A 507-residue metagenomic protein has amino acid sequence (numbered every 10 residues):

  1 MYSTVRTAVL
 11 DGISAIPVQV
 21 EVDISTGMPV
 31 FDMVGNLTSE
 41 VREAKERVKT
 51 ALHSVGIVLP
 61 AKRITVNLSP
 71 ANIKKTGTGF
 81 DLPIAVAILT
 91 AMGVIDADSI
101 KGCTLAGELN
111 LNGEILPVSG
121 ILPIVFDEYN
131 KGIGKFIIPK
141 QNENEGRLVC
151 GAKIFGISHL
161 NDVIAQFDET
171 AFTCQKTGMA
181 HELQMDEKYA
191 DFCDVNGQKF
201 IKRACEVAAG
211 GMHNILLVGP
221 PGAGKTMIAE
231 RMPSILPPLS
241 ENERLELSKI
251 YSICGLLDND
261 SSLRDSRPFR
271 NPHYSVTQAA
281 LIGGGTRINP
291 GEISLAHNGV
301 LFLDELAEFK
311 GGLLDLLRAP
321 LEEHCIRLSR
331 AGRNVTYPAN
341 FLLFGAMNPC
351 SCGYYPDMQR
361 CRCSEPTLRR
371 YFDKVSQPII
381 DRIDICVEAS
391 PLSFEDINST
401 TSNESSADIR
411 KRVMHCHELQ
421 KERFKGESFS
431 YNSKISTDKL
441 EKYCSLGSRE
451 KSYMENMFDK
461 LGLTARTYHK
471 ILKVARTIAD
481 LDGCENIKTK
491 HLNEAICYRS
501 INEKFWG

Functional and structural regions predicted by a protein language model:
M1-L216, P220-T226, S329, T467-Y468 (+1 more regions): Peripheral, non-AAA+ core regions of ATP-driven protein-machinery
V34-K45, P60, N67-G77, R287-I288 (+1 more regions): Basic, amphipathic alpha-helical bundle interface domains used for macromolecular binding and assembly
L59-K62, S99-I100, N130-G132, C150 (+9 more regions): Short loop/turn elements that form and flank the Walker-type P-loop nucleotide-binding site in RecA-like NTPase cores
L111, L301-F302, E308-F309: Residues immediately C-terminal
E206, L263, P268, Q278-L301 (+1 more regions): Conserved alpha-helical scaffold flanking the Walker A/P-loop in AAA+ ATPase domains
L217-D258: Walker A/P-loop
E243-T277, G284-G285, S390, S430-K439 (+3 more regions): Conserved inter-motif catalytic segment of the P-loop NTP-binding fold
N298, D304-E305, L316: Walker B catalytic acidic pair
